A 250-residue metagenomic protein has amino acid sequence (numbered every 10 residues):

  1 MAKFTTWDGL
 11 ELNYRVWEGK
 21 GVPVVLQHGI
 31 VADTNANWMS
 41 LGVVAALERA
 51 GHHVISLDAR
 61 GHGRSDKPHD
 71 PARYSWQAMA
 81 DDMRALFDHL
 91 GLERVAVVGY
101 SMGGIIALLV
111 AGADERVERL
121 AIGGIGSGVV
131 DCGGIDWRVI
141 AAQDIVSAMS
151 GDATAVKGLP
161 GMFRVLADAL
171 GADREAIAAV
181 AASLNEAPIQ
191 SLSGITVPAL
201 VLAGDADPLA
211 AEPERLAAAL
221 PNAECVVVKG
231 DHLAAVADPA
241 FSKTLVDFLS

Functional and structural regions predicted by a protein language model:
L10-D66: Conserved HGGG/HGGXW glycine-rich cap/lid loop of the alpha/beta-hydrolase fold
H28, V95, G99-S101: Conserved alpha/beta-hydrolase "nucleophile elbow" surrounding the catalytic nucleophile
A45-R49, S56-R94: Active-site loop/oxyanion-hole signature of alpha/beta-hydrolase fold enzymes
I105-S150: Flexible "cap/lid" loop of the alpha/beta hydrolase fold
M162-P188: Hydrophobic, aromatic-rich cap/lid helix
I195, V201-A203: Short beta-strand/loop motif that positions the catalytic acidic residue of the alpha/beta-hydrolase fold
P208-E214: Conserved alpha/beta-hydrolase "acid-adjacent" motif
A223-S250: Catalytic active-site module of serine/aspartate enzymes centered on a nucleophile-bearing elbow/loop
